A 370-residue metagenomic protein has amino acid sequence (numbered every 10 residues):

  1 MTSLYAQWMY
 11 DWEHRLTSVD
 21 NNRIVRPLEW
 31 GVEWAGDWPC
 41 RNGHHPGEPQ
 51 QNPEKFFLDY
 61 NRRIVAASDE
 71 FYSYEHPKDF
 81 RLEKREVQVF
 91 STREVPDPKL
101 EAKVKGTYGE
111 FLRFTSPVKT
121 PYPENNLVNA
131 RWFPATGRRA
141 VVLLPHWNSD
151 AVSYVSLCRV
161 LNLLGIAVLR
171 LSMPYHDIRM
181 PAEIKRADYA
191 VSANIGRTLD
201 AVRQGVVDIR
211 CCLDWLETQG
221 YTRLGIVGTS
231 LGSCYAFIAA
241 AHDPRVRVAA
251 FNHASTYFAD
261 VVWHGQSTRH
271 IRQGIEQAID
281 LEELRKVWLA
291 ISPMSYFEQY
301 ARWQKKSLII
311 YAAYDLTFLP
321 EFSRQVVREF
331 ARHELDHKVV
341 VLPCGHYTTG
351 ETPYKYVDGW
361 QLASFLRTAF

Functional and structural regions predicted by a protein language model:
M1-L112: N-terminal targeting or regulatory segments adjacent to alpha/beta-hydrolase or S9 domains
P123-P134: A short loop-to-beta-strand scaffold at the N-terminal edge of the catalytic core in hydrolase folds
L143-Q204: Cap/lid segment of the alpha/beta-hydrolase catalytic domain
E217-S230: Alpha/beta-hydrolase fold nucleophile elbow
G228-S233, A312: Conserved alpha/beta-hydrolase "nucleophile elbow" surrounding the catalytic nucleophile
Y235-L284: Hydrolase active-site cap/lid region
H264-F322, R328: The feature captures the conserved acid-bearing segment of alpha/beta-hydrolase catalytic domains
R324-F370: C-terminal catalytic histidine-bearing segment of alpha/beta-hydrolase fold enzymes
